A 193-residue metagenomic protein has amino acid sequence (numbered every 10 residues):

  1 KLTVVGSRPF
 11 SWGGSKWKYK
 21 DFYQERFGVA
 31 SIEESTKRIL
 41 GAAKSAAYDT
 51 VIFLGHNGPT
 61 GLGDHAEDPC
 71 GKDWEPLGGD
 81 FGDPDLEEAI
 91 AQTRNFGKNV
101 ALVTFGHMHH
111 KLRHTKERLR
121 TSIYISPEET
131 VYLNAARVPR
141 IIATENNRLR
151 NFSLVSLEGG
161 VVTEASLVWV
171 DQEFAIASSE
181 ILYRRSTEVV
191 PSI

Functional and structural regions predicted by a protein language model:
K1-T50, P76-G82: Binuclear metal-dependent hydrolase catalytic cores centered on His/Asp/Glu-rich metal-binding motifs
L2-S15, I52-H56, T130-V138, A165-L167: Active-site-proximal beta-strand elements of phosphoester/diester hydrolases
V4, L86, H107: Divalent metal-coordination and catalytic microenvironments
G14-Y19, L62-P69, H114-E117: A short secondary-structure junction signal
L40-A46, A91-N99, T121-S126: Alpha-helix termini
D49-N99: Active-site-proximal segments of metal-dependent phosphoesterases and phosphodiesterases across multiple
L54-G58, V103-R113: Histidine-centered catalytic micro-motifs
F96, H109-I193: Binuclear metal-dependent phosphoesterase catalytic core
